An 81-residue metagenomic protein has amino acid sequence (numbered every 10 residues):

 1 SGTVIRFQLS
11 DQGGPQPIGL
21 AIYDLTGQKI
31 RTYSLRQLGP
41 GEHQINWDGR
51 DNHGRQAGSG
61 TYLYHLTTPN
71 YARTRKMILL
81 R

Functional and structural regions predicted by a protein language model:
S1-Q12, Y23-Q28, S59, Y71 (+1 more regions): Surface-exposed, proline-anchored Ser/Thr-rich loop/turn motifs
T3-I5, I18, H43: Conserved beta-strand core positions
G13-G14, S34-P69: Short, surface-exposed loop/turn motifs with a glycine/proline- and acidic-biased composition
G19, N46, K76: Conserved beta-strand and immediately adjacent loop positions that scaffold enzyme active sites
G19-Y23, T32: Beta-strand signatures of extracellular beta-sandwich domains
T32-L35, L79: Phosphate-coordinating loops and pocket residues in cytosolic domains that bind phosphorylated ligands
